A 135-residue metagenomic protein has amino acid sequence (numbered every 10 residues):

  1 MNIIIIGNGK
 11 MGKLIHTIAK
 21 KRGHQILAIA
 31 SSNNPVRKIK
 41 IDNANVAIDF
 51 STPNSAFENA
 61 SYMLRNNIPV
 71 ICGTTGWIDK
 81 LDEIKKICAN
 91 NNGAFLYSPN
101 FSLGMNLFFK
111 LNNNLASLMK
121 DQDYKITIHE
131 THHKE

Functional and structural regions predicted by a protein language model:
M1-I4: Extreme N-terminal starter segment of soluble prokaryotic enzymes
I6, K13-L14, I18-K38: NAD(P)-binding Rossmann-fold cofactor-contacting core
G12-K13, F57: Residues forming the Rossmann-fold NAD(P)(H) cofactor-binding site
I26, V70-I71, A94-F95: Hydrophobic beta-strand scaffold residues
I39-K40, V46, F50-T74, D82-I84: Rossmann-fold NAD(P) dinucleotide-binding segment
S61, T74-L96, L103-L115: Rossmann-fold NAD(P)-binding glycine/threonine-rich loop
L107, L111-E135: Conserved anion/nucleotide-ligand pocket segment
